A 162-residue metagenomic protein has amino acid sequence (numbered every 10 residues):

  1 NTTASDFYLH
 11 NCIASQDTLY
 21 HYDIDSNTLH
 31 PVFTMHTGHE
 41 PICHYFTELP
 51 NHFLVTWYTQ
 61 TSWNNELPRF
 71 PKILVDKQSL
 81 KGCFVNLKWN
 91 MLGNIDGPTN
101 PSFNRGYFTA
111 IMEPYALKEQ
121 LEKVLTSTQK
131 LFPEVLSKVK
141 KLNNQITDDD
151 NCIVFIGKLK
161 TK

Functional and structural regions predicted by a protein language model:
N1-H21, Y45-E66, G97-K130, S137-Q145: Short beta-strand elements that form the blades of beta-propeller/WD-repeat-like and other beta-sheet-rich scaffold
S15-Y22, P68-L80, I146-K158: Beta-propeller blade signature
T28-P50, K72-Y107, M112, L117-E119 (+1 more regions): Conserved blade-ending motifs and adjacent loop-strand segments that build the rim/top face of beta-propeller domains
K160-K162: Short, charged low-complexity linker/loop segments at the C-terminal edge of domains
